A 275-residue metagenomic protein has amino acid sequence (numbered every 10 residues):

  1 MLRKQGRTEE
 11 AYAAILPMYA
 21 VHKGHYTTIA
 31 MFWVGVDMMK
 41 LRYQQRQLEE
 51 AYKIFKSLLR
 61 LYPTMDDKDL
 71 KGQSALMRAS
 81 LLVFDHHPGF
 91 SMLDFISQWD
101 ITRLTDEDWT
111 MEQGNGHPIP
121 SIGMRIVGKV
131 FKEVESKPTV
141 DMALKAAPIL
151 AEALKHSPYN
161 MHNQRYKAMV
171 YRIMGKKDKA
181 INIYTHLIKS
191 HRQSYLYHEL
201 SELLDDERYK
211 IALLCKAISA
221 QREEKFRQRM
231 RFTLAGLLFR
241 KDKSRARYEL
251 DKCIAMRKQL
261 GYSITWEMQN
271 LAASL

Functional and structural regions predicted by a protein language model:
M1, K23-Y43, K53-D94, W99-K137 (+6 more regions): Amphipathic alpha-helical repeat scaffolds of TPR domains
Q5, M38-L41, Q45, V140 (+3 more regions): Structural motif corresponding to the intra-repeat A-B loop/turn of tetratricopeptide repeats
L16-G24, Q47-L61, F95-I101, K189-S190 (+2 more regions): TPR/TPR-like (Sel1-like) alpha-helical repeat modules
T27, K155-H156, I188-K189, D206 (+2 more regions): Short coil/turn linker motifs that delimit alpha-helical repeat modules in TPR/alpha-solenoid proteins
Y166, E224-F226, R257: Acidic, low-complexity, intrinsically disordered interaction modules
K210-S219, Q228: Structured C-terminal portions of repeat-based eukaryotic scaffold domains
